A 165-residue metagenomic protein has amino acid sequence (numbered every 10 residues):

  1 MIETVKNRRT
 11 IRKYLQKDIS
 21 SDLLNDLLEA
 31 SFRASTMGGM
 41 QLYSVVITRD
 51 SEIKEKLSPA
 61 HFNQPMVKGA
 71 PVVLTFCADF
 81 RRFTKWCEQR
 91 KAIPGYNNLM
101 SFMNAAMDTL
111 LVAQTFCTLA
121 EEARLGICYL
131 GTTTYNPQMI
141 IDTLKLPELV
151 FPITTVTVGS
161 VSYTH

Functional and structural regions predicted by a protein language model:
M1-K85: N-terminal amphipathic, basic helical "cap/leader" segment at the start of enzyme domains
L27-R33, L74, N97-T143, V156: Small-aliphatic-rich amphipathic alpha-helix that forms the alpha element of a beta-alpha
Q41-Y43, N63-E122: Active-site-adjacent scaffolding segments
T48-D50, T133, G159: Short loop/turn motifs enriched for small/polar and acidic residues
T143-L149: Short, surface-exposed, charged loop/turn segments at secondary-structure junctions
V150-V158: Phosphate/pyrophosphate-binding betaalpha-module
Y163-H165: Conserved small/polar residues in nucleotide/adenosyl-binding loops
